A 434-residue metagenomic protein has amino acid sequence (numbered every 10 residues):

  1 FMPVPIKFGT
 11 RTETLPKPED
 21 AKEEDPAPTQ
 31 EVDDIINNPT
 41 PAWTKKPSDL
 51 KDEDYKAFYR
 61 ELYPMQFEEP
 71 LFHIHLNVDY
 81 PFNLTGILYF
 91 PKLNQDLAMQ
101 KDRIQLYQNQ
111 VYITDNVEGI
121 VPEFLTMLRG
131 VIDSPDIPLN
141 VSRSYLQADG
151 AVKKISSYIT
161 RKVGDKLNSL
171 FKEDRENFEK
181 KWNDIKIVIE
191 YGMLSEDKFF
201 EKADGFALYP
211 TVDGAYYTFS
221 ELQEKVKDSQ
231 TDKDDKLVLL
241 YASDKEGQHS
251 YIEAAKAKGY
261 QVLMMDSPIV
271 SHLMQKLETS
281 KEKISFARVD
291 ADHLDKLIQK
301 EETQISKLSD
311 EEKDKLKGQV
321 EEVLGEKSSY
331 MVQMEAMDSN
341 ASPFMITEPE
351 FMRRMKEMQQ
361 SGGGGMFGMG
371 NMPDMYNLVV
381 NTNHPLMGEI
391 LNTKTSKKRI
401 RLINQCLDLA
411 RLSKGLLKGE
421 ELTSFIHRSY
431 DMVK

Functional and structural regions predicted by a protein language model:
F1-K434: Conserved GHKL (Bergerat-fold) ATPase module
